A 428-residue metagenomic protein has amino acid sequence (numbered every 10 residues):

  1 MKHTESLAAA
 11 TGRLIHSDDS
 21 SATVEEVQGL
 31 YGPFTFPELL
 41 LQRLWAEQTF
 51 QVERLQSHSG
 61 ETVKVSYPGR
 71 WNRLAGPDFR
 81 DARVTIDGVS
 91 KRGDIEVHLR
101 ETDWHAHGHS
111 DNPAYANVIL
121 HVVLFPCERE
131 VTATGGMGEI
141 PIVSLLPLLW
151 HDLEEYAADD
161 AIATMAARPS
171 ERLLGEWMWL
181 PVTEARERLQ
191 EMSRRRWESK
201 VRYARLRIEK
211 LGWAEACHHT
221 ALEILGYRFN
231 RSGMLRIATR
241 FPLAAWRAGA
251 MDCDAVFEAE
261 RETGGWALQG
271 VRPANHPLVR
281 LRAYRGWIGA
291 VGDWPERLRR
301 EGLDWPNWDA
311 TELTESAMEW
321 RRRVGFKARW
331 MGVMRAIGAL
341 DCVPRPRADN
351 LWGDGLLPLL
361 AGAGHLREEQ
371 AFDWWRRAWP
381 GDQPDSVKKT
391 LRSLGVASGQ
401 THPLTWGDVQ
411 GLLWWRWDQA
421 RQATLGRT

Functional and structural regions predicted by a protein language model:
M1-S21: Intrinsically disordered, low-structural-confidence terminal and linker regions
T23-V63: Short Lys/Arg-enriched alpha/beta "domain-start" segment
R83-D94: Active-site beta-strand-loop-beta-strand hairpin of nuclease catalytic cores that positions key catalytic residues
R92-R100, H121-V123: Active-site ExK catalytic segment of metal-dependent nucleases
H109-A114, L120: Compact, well-ordered interaction domains used in eukaryotic information-processing assemblies
V122-L243: Internal, well-ordered alpha/beta segment that forms a basic, Gly-enriched binding/recognition surface
R188-R427: Hydrophobic, aromatic-lined core segments that form the binding pocket/scaffold for planar heteroaromatic ligands
